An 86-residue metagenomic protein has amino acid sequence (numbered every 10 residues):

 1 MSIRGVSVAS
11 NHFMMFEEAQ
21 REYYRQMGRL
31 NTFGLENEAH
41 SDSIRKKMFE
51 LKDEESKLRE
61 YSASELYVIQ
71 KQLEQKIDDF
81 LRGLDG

Functional and structural regions predicted by a protein language model:
S2-S7: Short, compositionally biased, intrinsically disordered N-terminal export/targeting signals, typified by the non-Sec
A9-H12, R29, R45, K76: N-terminal leader/targeting signatures
F13-H40: Amphipathic, heptad-repeat alpha-helical segments
M27, G34, K52-E55, R59 (+2 more regions): A structural signal for well-ordered alpha-helices, especially hydrophobic packing surfaces of coiled-coils
N31-S41, K57-Y67: Charged, low-complexity interaction regions
A63-G86: Charged low-complexity stretches with an acidic bias
